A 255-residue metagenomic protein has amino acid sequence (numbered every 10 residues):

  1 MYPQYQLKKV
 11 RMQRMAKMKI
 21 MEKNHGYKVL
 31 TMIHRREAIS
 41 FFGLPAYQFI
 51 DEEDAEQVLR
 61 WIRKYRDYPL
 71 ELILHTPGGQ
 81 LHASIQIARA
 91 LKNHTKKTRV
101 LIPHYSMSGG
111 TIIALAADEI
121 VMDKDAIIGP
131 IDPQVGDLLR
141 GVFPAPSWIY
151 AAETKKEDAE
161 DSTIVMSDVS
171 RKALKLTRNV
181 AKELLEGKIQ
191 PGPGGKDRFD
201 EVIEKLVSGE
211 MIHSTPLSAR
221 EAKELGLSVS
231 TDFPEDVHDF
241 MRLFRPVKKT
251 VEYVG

Functional and structural regions predicted by a protein language model:
M1-L101, Y105-S106, V121-D123, P133-G255: N-terminal organellar transit peptides
G109-T111: Acidic, divalent-metal-coordinating active-site segment for phosphoryl/phosphodiester hydrolysis, typified by short
A117: An anion/phosphate-binding loop that grips the pyrophosphate of nucleotide cofactors and donors
